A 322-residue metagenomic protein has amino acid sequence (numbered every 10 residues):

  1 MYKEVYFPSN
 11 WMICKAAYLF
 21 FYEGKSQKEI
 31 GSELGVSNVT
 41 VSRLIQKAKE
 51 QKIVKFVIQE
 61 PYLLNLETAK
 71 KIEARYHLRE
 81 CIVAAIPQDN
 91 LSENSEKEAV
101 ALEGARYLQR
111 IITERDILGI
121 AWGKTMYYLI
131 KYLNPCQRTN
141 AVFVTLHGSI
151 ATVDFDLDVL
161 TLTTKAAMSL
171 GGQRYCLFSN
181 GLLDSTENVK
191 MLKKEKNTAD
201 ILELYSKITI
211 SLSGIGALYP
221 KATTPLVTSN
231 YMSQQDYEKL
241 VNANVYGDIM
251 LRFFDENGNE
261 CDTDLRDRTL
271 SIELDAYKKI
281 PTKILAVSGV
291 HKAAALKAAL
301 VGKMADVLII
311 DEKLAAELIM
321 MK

Functional and structural regions predicted by a protein language model:
E4, Q46-I117, K131-T139, T152-F155: HTH-adjacent hinge/linker in prokaryotic transcriptional regulators
E4-W11, K15-A17, Y22-E29, G35 (+3 more regions): Conserved phosphate- and dinucleotide-binding cores of soluble alpha/beta proteins, encompassing both enzyme active
A16, V100-L108, L129, I201 (+1 more regions): Generic hydrophobic alpha-helical segments
S42-L44: Key DNA-contacting residues within the recognition helix of helix-turn-helix
I82-A85, T145, C176-F178, L285: Structural signal for conserved beta-strand scaffold positions within catalytic alpha/beta enzyme cores
I117, M126, K165-A166: A generic, well-ordered mixed alpha/beta core segment in the N-terminal half of proteins
A121-T125, E312: Glycine-rich beta-strand-to-loop/alpha-helix junction loops that act as flexible
V142-I150: Catalytic or ion-translocation cores adjacent to nucleophile or general acid/base/metal-coordination motifs in diverse
